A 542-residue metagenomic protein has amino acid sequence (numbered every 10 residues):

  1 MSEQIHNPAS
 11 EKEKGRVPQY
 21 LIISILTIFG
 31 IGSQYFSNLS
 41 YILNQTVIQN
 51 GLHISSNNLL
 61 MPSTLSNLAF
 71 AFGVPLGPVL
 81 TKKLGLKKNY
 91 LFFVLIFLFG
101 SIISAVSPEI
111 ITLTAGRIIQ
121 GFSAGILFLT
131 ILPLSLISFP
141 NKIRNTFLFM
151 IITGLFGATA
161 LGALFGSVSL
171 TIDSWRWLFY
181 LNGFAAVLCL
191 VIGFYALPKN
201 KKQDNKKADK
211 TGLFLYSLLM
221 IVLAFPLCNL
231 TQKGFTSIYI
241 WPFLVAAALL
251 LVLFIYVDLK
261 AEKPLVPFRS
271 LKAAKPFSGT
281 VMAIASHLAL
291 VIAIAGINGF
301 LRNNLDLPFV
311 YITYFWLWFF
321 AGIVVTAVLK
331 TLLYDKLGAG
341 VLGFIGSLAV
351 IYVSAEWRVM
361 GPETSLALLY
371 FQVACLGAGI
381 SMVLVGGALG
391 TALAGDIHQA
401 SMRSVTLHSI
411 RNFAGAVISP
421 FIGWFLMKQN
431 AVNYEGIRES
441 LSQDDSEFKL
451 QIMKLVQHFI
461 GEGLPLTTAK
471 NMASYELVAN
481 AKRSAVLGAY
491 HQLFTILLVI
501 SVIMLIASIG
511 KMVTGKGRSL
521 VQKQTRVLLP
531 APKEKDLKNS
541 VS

Functional and structural regions predicted by a protein language model:
P18-V74, T112, I294-N298: Extracytoplasmic
Y20-Y35, I42-L43, K263-A431: 12-transmembrane solute porter fold
I48-N50, L80-T81, L113, F165-S174 (+4 more regions): Interfacial helix-cap and linker-helix signal at transmembrane-aqueous boundaries of multi-pass secondary transporters
T64-V79, F128-L132, L317-L329: Central cavity-lining transmembrane alpha-helices of secondary-active solute carriers, predominantly the Major
S66-G73, S123, G154-A158, G322-I323 (+2 more regions): MFS transmembrane alpha-helix packing/gate-lining sites
V74-G212: Helix-loop-helix hairpins in multi-pass membrane proteins, especially solute transporters
T171-M282, S286: Hydrophobic transmembrane-helix bundles of small-molecule transporters
A416-V513, R518-S542: Hydrophobic transmembrane architecture of multi-pass small-molecule transporters
